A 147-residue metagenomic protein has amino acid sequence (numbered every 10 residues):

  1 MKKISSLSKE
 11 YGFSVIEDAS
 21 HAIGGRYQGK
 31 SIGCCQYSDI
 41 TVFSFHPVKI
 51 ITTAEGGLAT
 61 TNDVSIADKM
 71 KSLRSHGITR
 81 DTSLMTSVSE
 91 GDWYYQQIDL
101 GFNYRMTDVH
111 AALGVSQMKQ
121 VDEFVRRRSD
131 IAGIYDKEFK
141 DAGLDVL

Functional and structural regions predicted by a protein language model:
M1-S14, G24-Y27: Active-site core of PLP-dependent enzymes with the aminotransferase class I/II
L7, C34-Q36: Short, conserved loop/helix-junction motifs that constitute active-site signature segments in enzyme catalytic cores
D18: Glycine-centered flexible beta-alpha turn that most often forms the glycine-rich phosphate-binding loop
H21-G29, Y37-L147: Active-site region of PLP-dependent enzymes
